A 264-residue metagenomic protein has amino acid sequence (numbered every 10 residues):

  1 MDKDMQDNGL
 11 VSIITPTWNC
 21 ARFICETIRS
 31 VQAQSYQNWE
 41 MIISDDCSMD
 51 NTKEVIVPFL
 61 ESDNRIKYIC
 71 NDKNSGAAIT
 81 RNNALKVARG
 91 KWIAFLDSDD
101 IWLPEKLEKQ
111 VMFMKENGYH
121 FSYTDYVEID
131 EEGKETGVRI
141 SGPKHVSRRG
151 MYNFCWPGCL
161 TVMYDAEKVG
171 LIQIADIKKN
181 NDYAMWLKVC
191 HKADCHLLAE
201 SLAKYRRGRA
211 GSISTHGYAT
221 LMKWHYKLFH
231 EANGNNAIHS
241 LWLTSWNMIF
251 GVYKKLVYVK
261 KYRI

Functional and structural regions predicted by a protein language model:
M1-Q32: N-proximal low-complexity "stem/linker" segments adjacent to membrane-targeting elements
N8-V11, Q32-I43, N51, D63-K67: Short loop->beta transition adjacent to catalytic acidic/histidine clusters or analogous donor-positioning motifs
F23-C25, D50-P58, I101, E105: Acidic helix N-cap motif at the loop->helix transition within catalytic regions of sugar-transfer enzymes
Q37, D45-E54, K73-S75, D97: A conserved acidic beta->alpha catalytic loop
N71-A88, K109: Glycine-rich, basic loop-to-helix element that forms the pyrophosphate-binding segment of sugar-nucleotide handling
K86, G142-T220, W224-H225: Conserved nucleotide-sugar donor-binding catalytic segment
I93: Short aromatic/hydrophobic "clamp" motif used to bind/position activated sugar donors
E105-T136: Conserved donor NDP-sugar-binding/catalytic core segment of glycosyltransferases
